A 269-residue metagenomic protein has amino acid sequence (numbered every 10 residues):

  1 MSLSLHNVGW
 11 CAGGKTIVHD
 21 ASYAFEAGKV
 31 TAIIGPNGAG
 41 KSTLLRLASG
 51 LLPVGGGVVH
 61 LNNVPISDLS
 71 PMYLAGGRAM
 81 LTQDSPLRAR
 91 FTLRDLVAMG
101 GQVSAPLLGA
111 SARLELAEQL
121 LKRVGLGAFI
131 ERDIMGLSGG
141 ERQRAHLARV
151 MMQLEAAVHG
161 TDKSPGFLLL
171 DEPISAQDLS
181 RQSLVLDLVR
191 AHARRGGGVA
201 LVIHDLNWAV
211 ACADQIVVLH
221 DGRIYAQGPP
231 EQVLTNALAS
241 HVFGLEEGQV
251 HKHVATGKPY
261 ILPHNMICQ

Functional and structural regions predicted by a protein language model:
L3, V18-D20: Conserved structural motif at the start of ABC-family nucleotide-binding domains
I34-P36: The feature captures the beta-strand-to-loop junction immediately N-terminal to the Walker
S49: Helix-to-loop junction immediately C-terminal to a conserved catalytic motif
G57-P65: Conserved ABC transporter NBD signature motif
P65-A79, A89, L107-L114: ABC ATPase NBD coupling module
S111-F129: Conserved ABC ATPase "signature" region
N236, S240-Q269: ABC ATPase nucleotide-binding domains
